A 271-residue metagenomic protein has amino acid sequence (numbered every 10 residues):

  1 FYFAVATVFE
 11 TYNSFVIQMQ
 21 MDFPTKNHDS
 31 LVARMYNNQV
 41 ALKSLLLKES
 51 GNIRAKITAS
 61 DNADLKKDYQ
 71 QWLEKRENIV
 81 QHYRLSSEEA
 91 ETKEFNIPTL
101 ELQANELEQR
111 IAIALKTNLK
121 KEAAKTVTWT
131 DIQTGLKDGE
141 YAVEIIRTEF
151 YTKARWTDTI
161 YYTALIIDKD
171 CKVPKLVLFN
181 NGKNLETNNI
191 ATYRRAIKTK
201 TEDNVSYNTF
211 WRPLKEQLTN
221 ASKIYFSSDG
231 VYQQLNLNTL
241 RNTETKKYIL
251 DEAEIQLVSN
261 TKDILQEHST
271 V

Functional and structural regions predicted by a protein language model:
F1-M35, L46-K66, Y83-E94, L115-V127: Acidic, Ser/Thr-rich low-complexity linear motifs
V5, F9-Y12, N38-K43, Y69-I79 (+1 more regions): Short amphipathic alpha-helical coiled-coil/interface segments
A33, A154, Y232-R241: A short acidic (Asp/Glu
Y36-A63, I167, Q233-N236, K247-D263: A structural signal for beta-strand and strand-to-loop patches characteristic of beta-rich domains
E91-T163, R212, K247-Q266: Conserved, charged/glycine-enriched, solvent-exposed linker/hinge segments that sit just outside catalytic
T148-Y151, K183, G230-Q234: Solvent-exposed loop/turn segments at secondary-structure junctions within structured extracellular/periplasmic domains
A154-Y225, L240-V271: Peri-functional-center coupling elements
